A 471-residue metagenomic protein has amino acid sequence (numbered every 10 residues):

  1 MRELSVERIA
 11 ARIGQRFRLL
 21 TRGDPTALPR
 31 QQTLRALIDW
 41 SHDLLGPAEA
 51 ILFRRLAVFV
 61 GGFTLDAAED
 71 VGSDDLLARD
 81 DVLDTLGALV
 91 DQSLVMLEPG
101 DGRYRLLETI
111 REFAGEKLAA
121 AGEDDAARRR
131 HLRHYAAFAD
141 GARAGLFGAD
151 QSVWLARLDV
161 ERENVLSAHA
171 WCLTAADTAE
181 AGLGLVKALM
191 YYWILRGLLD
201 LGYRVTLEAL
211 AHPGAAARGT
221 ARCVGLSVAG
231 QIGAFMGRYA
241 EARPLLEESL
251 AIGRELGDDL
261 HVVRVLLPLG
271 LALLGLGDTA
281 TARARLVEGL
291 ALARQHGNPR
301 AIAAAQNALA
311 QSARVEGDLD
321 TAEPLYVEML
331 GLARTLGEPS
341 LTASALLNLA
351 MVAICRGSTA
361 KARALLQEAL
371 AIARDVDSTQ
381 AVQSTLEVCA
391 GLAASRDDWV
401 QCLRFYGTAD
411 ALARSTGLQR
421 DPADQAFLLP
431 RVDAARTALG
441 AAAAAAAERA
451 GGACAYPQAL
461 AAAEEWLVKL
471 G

Functional and structural regions predicted by a protein language model:
M1-A211, T379-Q380, L386-V388, L392-R404 (+3 more regions): Aliphatic-rich helical/repeat scaffold segments used for oligomerization and domain docking
L4, A149, A176-D177, G197 (+13 more regions): Short helix-adjacent coil turns
G100, W154, L158-E161, T174-A175 (+12 more regions): Alpha-helix C-terminal capping/termination sites
V165-A168, G202, T206-A209, A242-S249 (+8 more regions): Tetratricopeptide repeat
A175-D177, A215-R218, A251-D259, L276 (+6 more regions): Short coil/turn linkers that connect adjacent helices within long alpha-helical scaffolds, especially alpha-solenoid
L183-G197, A221-Y239, L260-D278, R300-D318 (+6 more regions): Tandem amphipathic alpha-helical repeat scaffolds
G225, I232-G233, L245, A459-A462 (+1 more regions): Amphipathic, coiled-coil-like alpha-helical segments
V400-G471: C-terminal non-catalytic interaction modules
